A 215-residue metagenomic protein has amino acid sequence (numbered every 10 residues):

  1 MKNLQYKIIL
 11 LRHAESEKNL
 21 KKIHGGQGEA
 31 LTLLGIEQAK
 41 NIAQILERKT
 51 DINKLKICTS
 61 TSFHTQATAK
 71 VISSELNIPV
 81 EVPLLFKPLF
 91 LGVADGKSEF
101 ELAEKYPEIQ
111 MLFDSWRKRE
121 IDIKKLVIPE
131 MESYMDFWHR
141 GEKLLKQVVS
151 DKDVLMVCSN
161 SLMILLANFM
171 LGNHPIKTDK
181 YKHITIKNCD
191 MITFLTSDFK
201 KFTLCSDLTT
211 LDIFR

Functional and structural regions predicted by a protein language model:
M1-K7, I78, P88-P107, S150 (+1 more regions): Acidic, low-complexity terminal tails and accessory targeting/binding regions of phosphate-metabolizing enzymes
L4-E15, Q110-W116: Short coil-to-beta-strand
K7-V82: Active-site-proximal alpha-helix that buttresses catalytic centers in soluble enzyme cores
I8, L55, Q147-S161: Generic beta-sheet signal
H13, L85, S159: Active-site glycine-centered loops adjacent to acidic/histidine catalytic or metal-binding residues that shape
T59-S60, H139, V157-C158: Short beta-strand scaffold positions
S74-R140, C205, F214: Phosphate-handling substructures
N160-I164, D190: GST superfamily/GST-like fold recognition
